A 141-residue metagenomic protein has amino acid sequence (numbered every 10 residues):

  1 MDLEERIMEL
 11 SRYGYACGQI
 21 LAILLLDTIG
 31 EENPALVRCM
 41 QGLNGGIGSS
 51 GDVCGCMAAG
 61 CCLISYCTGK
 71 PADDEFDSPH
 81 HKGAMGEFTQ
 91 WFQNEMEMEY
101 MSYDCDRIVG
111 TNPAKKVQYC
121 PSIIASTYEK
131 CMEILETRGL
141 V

Functional and structural regions predicted by a protein language model:
M1-I29: Active-site-proximal helix-loop elements at catalytic-domain edges
E5-R12, L43-G51, E75, T111-K116: A short glycine/serine-rich beta->alpha loop
L21, C39-N44, G60, T127: Short alpha-helical scaffolding segments that buttress acidic/His motifs in well-ordered protein cores
I23-D27, C62-G69, E129-E133: Short glycine/serine- and small hydrophobic-enriched flexible loop segments
L24-G42, M98-C105: Acidic-glycine-rich active-site phosphate/pyrophosphate-binding loop
T28-C39, Y66-A84: Phosphate-handling active-site elements
G48-F76: Helix-adjacent hinge/juxtasegments
H81-V141: C-terminal binding/interaction regions
